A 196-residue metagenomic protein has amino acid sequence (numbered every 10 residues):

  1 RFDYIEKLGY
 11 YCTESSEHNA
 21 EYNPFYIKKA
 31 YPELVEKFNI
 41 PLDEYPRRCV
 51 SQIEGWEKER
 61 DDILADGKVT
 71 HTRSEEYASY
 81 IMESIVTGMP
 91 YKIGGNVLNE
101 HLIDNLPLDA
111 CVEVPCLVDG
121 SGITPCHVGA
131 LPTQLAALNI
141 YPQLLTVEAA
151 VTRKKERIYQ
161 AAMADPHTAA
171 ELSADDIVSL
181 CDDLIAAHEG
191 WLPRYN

Functional and structural regions predicted by a protein language model:
R1-N196: Long, compositionally biased stretches enriched for glycine and/or charged residues
